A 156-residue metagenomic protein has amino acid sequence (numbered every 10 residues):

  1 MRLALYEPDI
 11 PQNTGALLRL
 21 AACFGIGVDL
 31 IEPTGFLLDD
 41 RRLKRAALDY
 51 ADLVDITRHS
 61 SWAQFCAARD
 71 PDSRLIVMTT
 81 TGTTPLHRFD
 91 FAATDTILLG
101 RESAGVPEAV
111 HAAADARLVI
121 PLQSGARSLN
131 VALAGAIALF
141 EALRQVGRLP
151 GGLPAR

Functional and structural regions predicted by a protein language model:
M1-R156: Post-transcriptional modification and biogenesis factors for structured RNAs of the translation apparatus
